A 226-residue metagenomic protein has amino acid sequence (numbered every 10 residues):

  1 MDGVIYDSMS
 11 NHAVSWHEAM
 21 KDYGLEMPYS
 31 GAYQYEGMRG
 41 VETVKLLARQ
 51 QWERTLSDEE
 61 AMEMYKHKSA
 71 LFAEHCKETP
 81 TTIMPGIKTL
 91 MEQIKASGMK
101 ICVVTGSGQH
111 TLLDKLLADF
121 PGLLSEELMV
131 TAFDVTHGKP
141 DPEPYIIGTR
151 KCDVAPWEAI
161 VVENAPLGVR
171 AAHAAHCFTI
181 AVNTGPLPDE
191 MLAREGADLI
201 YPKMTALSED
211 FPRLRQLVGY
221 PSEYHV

Functional and structural regions predicted by a protein language model:
M1, I5-K88, E92-S97, H110: N-terminal helical cap/lid subdomain that shapes the substrate entry/recognition surface in HAD-like hydrolases
K88, E92, G108-V226: Asp-based, Mg2+/Mn2+-dependent phosphohydrolase catalytic module
